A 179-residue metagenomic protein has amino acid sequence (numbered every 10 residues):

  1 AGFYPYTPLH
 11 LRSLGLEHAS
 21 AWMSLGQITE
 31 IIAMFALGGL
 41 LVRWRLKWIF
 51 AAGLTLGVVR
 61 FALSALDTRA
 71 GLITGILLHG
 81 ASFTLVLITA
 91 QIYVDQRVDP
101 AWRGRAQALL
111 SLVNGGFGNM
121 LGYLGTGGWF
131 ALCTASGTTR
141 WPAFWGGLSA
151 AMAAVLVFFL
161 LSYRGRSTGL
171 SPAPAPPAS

Functional and structural regions predicted by a protein language model:
A1-S24: Helix-loop boundary and gating motifs at the non-cytosolic
E17, V98-V113: Loop-to-transmembrane helix entry/capping segments in MFS-fold secondary transporters and related SLC/MFSD carriers
I32-L46, F130-A131: Helix-to-loop junctions at the C-terminal end of transmembrane segments in multipass secondary transporters
W48-L63: Structural signature of the two symmetry-related core transmembrane helices
L63-I76: Helix-loop junctions at membrane interfaces in 12-TM secondary transporters
L85-D99: Intracellular juxtamembrane helix-capping segments at the cytosolic ends of symmetry-related transmembrane helices
G127-M152: A membrane-interface helix-boundary motif in multi-pass transporters
F144-S179: Multi-pass alpha-helical transporter architecture, strongest for 12-TM Major Facilitator/SLC carriers used
